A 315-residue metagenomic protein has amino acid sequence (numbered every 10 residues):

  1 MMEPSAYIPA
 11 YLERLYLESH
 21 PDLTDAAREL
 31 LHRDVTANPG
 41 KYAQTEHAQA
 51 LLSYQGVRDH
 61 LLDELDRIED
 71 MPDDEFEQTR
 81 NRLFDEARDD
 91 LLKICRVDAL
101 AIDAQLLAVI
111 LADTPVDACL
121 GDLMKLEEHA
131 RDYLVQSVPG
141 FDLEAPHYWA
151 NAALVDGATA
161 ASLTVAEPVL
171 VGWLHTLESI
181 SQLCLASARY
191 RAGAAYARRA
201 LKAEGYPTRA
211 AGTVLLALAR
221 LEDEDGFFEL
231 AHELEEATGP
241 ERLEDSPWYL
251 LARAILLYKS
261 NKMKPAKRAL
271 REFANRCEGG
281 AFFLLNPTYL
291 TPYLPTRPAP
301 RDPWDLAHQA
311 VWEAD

Functional and structural regions predicted by a protein language model:
M1-L100, L270: Extreme N-terminal leader/anchor segments
A10-Y11, A48, L52-L62, L107 (+4 more regions): "A position-specific structural signal for the A-helix of alpha-solenoid helical repeats
N38, F84-K93, A118-A130, Y190-R199 (+3 more regions): Alpha-helical repeat scaffolds
Y42-Q44, L91-D98, E127-L170, A200 (+1 more regions): Flexible helix-coil transition and linker loops at the boundaries of alpha-helical arrays
Q49-Q55, L250-D315: Long, ordered, amphipathic alpha-helical scaffolds
T79, L83, L100, V165-G172 (+2 more regions): Structural signature of alpha-solenoid helical repeat junctions
N81, D113-V116, S187, L221 (+1 more regions): Structural motif corresponding to the intra-repeat A-B loop/turn of tetratricopeptide repeats
I102-D103, D132-D142, G205-A211, A237-L251 (+1 more regions): Boundary/linker segments of alpha-helical solenoid repeat arrays
